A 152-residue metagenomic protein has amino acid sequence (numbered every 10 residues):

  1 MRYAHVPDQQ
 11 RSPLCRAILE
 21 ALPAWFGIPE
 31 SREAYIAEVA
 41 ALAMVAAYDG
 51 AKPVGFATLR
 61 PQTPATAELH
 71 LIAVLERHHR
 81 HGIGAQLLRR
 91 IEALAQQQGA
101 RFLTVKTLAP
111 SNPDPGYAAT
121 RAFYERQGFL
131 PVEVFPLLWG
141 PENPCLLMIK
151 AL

Functional and structural regions predicted by a protein language model:
Y3-L71, L75-E76, L88-R90, L94 (+3 more regions): Acetyl-CoA-dependent GNAT
L42, N143-L147: Short hydrophobic/aromatic beta-strand or adjacent loop that forms the aromatic wall/cage of a ligand/substrate-binding
I72-R80, A109-S111: A short, internal acetyl-CoA/4′-phosphopantetheine-binding micro-motif in the GNAT/acyltransferase core
A95-G116: Conserved GNAT acetyl-CoA-binding A-motif
Y117-T120, V134-P144: Short glycine/proline-centered loop/turn elements that form peptide/ligand docking sites
R121-F123, A151: Short, hinge-like loop/turn segments at secondary-structure boundaries
Y124, F129: Conserved active-site tyrosine of GNAT-family acetyltransferases
